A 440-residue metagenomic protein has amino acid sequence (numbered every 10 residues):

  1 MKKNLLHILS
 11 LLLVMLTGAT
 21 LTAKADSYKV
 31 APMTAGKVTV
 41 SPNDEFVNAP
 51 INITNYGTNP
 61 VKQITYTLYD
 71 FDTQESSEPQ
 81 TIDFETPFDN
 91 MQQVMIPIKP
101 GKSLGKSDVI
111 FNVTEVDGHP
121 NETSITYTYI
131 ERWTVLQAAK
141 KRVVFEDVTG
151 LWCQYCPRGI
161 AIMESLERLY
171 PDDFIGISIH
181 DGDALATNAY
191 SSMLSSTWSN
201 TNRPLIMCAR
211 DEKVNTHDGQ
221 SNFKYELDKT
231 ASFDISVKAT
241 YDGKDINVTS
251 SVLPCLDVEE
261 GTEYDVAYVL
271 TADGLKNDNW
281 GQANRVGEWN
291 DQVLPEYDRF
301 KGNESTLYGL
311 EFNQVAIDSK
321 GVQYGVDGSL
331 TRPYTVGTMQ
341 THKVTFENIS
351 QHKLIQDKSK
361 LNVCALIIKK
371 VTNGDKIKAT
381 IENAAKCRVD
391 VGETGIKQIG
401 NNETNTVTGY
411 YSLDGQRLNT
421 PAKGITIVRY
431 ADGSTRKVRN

Functional and structural regions predicted by a protein language model:
M1, A25, C153, I206 (+3 more regions): Terminal processing/anchoring signals of secreted or surface-associated proteins and related intramolecular
M1-Y28: Bacterial Sec-dependent N-terminal signal peptides
S27-T34, R132-V143, A385-D414: Residue-level detector of functionally pivotal "anchor" positions at catalytic/ligand-binding pockets or at interdomain
Q74-K102: Intrinsically disordered, low-complexity Pro/Gly/Ser/Thr-rich segments with frequent PxxP/GP/PP motifs and embedded
K102-Q137, A365-G374: Terminal connector regions
V135-F174: Local sequence-structure signature of Cys/Sec-based thiol-disulfide redox active-site neighborhoods
I175-G392: Short, conserved sequence motifs used for protein processing/export or organelle targeting and for catalysis
T394-N440: C-terminal outer-membrane/trafficking sorting elements
